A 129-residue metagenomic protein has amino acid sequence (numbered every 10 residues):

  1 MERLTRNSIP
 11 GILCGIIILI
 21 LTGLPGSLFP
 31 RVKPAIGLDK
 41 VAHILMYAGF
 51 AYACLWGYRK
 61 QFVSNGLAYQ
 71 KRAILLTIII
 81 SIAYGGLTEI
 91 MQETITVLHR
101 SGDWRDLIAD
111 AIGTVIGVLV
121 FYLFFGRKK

Functional and structural regions predicted by a protein language model:
M1-R105, A111-K129: Bulky hydrophobic segments
